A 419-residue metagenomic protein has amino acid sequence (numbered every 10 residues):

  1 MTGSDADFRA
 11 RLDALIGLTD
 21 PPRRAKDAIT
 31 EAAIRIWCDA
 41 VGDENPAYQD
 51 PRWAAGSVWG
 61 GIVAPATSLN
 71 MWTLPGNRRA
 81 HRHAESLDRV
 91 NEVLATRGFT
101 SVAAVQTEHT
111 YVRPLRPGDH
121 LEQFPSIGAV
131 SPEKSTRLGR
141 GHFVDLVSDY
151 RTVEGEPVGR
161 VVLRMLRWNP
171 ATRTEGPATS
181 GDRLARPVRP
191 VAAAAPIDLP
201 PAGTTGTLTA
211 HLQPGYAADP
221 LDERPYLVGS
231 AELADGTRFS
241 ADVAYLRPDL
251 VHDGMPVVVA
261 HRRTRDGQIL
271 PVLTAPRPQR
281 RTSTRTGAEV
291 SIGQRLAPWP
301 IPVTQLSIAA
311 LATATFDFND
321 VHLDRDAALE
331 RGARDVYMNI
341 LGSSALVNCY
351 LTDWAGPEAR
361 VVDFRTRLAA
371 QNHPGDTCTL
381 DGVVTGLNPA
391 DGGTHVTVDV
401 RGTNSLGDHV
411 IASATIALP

Functional and structural regions predicted by a protein language model:
M1-P22, A104-P190, T237-W299, N372-P419: HotDog/MaoC-like acyl-thioester-processing domains
T2-Q106, G176-P177, G181-I197, R280-R360: Hot-dog-fold acyl-thioester-processing enzymes
Y48-P51, R113, S135-L138, A217-D222 (+2 more regions): Short histidine-centered beta-strand/loop micro-motifs that create catalytic or ligand/metal-coordination sites
S57-V63, P114-H120, I197-T207, V290-S291 (+1 more regions): Short, glycine/small-residue-enriched coil/turn segments at secondary-structure junctions
F99-E108, A234-V243, P357-R365: Short, structured beta-strand/loop micro-motifs enriched in basic residues and often containing a Trp
T205-A241, A333-I340, S344, N348: Glycine-rich active-site loops that engage anionic ligands at enzyme catalytic sites
P214, R365-Q371: Short, solvent-exposed loop/turn elements at beta->coil junctions and helix N-caps that rim active or binding pockets
L346-L351, A355-D363, N372-H373, R401-D408: Hydrophobic, well-ordered secondary-structure segments that either form specific early membrane-associated helices used
